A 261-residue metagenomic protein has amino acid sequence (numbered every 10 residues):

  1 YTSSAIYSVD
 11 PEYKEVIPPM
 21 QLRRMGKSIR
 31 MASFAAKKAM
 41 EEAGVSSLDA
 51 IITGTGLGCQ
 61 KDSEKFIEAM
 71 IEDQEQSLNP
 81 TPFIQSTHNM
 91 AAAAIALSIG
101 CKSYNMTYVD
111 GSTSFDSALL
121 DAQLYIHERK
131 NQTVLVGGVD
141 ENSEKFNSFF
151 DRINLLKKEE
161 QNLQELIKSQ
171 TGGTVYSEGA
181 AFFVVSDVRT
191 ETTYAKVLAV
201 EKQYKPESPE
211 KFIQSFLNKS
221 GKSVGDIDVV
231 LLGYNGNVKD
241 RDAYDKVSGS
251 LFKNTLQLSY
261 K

Functional and structural regions predicted by a protein language model:
Y1-V9, F150-V229, N254-L256: Condensing-enzyme catalytic core mediating Claisen C-C bond formation in acyl metabolism
T2-A94, S98-N105, D140-N142, K222-D242 (+1 more regions): Conserved beta-ketoacyl condensing-enzyme motif
V16-F34, P80-T87, M106-L120, I167-A181 (+2 more regions): Active-site pocket-shaping loop/turn-to-helix segments
S33-E42, A96-I99, M106-G138, E178-T190 (+1 more regions): Active-site-proximal alpha-helical scaffold in enzymes
G44-V45, Q76, I99-C101, I126-E128 (+2 more regions): Solvent-exposed alpha-helices and their adjacent loops that cap or buttress functional pockets in soluble metabolic
T53, Y104-Y108, V136, Q257-S259: General beta-strand structural signal in soluble alpha/beta enzymes
C59-D62, S114-A118, N142-N147, P206-E207: Short, well-ordered, mixed-charge alpha-helical segments that flank or form enzyme active sites
K130, V136-I153, T171, A199-E207 (+2 more regions): Acyl-CoA/ACP chain-elongation machinery
